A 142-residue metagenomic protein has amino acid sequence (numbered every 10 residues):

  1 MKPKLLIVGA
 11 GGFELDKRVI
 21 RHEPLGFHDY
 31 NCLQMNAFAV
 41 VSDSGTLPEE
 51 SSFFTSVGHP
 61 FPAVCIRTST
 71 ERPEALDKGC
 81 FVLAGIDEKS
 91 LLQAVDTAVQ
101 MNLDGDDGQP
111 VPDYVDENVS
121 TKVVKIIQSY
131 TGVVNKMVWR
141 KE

Functional and structural regions predicted by a protein language model:
M1-E142: Nucleotide-activated sugar donor-binding and catalytic core shared by glycosyltransferases and related lipid-linked
